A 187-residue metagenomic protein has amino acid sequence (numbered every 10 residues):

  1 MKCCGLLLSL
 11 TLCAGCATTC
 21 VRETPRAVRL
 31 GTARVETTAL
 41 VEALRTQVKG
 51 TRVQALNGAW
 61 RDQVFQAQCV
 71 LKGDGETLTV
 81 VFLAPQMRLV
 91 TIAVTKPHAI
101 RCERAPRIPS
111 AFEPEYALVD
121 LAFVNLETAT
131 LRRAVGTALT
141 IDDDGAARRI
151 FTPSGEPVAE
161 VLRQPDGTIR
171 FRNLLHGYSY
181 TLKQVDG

Functional and structural regions predicted by a protein language model:
M1-L6: Bacterial N-terminal signal peptides that target proteins for export
L10, A14-T32: Bacterial Sec signal peptide processing site at the extreme N-terminus
E42-R61: A short, Trp-centered hydrophobic/proline-enriched beta-strand micro-motif
W60-Q86, T91-I92: Structural recognition of beta-strand segments within beta-rich domains
D74, T95-K96, D144, P165: Structural motif
F82-Q86, K96-H98, R104-R107, D186: A mature extracytoplasmic/lumenal domain signature
I100-L126, T130: Acidic/charged, solvent-exposed loop-and-adjacent secondary-structure segments enriched in E/D, K/R, S/T, and G/P
T137-G187: Gly/Pro-enriched, hydrophobic low-complexity segments that function as extracytoplasmic propeptides/linkers
